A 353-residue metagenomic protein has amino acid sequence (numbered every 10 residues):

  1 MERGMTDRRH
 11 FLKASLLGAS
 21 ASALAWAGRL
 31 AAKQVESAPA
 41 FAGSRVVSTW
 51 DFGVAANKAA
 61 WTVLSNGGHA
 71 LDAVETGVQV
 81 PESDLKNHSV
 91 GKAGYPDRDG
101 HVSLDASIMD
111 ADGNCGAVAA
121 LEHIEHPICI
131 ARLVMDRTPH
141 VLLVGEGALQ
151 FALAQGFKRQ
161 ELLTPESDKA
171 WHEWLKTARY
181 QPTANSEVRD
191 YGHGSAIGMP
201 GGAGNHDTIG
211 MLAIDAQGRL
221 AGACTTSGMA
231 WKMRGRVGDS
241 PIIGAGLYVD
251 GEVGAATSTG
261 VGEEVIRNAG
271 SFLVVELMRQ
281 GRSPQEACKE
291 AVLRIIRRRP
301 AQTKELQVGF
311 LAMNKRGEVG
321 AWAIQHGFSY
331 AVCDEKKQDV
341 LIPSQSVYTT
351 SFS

Functional and structural regions predicted by a protein language model:
E2-A19: N-terminal secretory signal peptides and thylakoid transit peptides that target proteins across membranes
D7-L12, A32, A221-G228: Well-ordered, non-transmembrane segments within structured domains
A21-A27: Hydrophobic h-region of N-terminal signal peptides that target proteins for export in Gram-negative bacteria
A38-V188, G194, G198-A321, Q325-G327 (+1 more regions): Proteins synthesized as precursors that undergo proteolytic processing into mature forms
S329-A331: Assembly/interface hotspot detector across virion components, adhesins/toxins, and nucleic-acid enzymes
D334-K336: Extracellular/periplasmic ligand-sensing ectodomains of membrane signal-transduction proteins
